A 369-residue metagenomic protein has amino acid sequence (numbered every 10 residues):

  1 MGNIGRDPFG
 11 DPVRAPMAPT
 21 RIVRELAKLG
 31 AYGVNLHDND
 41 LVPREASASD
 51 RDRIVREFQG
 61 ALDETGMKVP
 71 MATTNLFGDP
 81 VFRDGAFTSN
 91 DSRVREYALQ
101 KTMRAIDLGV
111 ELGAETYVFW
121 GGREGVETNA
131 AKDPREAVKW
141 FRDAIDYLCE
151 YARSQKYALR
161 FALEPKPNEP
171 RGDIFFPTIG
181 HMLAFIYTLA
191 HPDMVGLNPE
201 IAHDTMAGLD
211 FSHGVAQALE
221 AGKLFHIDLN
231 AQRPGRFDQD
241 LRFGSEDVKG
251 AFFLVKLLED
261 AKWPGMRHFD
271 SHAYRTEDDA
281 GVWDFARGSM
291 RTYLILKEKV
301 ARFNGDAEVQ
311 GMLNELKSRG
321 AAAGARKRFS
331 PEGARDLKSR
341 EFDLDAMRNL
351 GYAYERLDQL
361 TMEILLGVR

Functional and structural regions predicted by a protein language model:
M1, R6, Y32-L36, M67-T74 (+5 more regions): Hydrophobic faces of well-ordered beta-strands that scaffold small-molecule active sites in alpha/beta enzyme cores
M1-T116, D146, H191-P192, R287-R369: N-terminal pre-domain/capping segments
R6-F9, F82-A86, N129-K132, F237-L241 (+1 more regions): Short acidic, glycine/proline-rich loop/turn micro-motifs
T20-K28, M103-A114, A144-R153, M182-L189 (+2 more regions): Structured alpha-helical segments in the cores of large, soluble enzyme domains
D38-D40, T73-G78, G121-G125, P165-E169 (+3 more regions): Active-site-proximal loop/turn and secondary-structure-junction residues that shape catalytic pockets, frequently
A48-T74, V138-Q155, L183-A190, K249-A261: Alpha-helix-loop-beta-strand connector modules within alpha/beta enzyme cores
A130-G250, R340, N349-R369: Acidic/histidine-rich catalytic cores of soluble enzymes
N230, F237-Q310: Active-site/pore-lining binding-face segments in mid-to-C-terminal subdomains
